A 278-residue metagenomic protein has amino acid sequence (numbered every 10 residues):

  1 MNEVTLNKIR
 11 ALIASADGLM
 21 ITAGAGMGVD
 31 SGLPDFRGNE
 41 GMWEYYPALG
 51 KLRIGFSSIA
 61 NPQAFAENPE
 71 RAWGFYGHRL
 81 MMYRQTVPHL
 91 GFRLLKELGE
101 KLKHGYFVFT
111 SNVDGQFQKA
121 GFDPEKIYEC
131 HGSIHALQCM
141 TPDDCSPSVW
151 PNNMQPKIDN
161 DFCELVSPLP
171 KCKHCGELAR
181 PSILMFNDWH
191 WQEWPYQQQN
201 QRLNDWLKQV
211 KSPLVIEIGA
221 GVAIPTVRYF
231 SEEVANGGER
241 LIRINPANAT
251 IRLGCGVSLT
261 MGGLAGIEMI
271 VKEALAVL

Functional and structural regions predicted by a protein language model:
M1-L278: Conserved catalytic alpha/beta core of Sir2/sirtuin-type deacylases, generalized to analogous enzyme cores that bind
